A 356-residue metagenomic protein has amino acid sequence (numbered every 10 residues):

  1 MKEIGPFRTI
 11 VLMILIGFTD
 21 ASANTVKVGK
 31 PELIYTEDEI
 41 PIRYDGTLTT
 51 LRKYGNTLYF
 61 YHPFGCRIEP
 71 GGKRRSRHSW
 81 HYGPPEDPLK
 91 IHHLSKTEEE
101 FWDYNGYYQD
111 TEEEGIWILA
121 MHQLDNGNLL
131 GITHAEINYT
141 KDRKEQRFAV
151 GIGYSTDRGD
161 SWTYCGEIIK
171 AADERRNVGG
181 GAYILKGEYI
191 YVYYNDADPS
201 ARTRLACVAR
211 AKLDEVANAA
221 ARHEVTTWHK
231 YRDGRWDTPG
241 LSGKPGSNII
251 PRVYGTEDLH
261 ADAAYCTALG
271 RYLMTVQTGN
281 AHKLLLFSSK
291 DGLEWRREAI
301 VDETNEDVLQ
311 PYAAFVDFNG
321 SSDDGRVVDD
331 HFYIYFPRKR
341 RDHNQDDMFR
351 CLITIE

Functional and structural regions predicted by a protein language model:
M1-I10: Bacterial N-terminal signal peptides that target proteins for export
T9-G17: Bacterial N-terminal signal peptides
A23-E114, Q123-E174, G187-Y189, Y194-T256 (+2 more regions): Beta-rich carbohydrate-recognition and catalytic domains
T50, I118-A120, G180-A182, H260-D262 (+1 more regions): Conserved beta-strand position repeated once per blade in WD40 beta-propeller domains
D317: Extracellular glycan/ECM-engagement signal in secreted proteins
